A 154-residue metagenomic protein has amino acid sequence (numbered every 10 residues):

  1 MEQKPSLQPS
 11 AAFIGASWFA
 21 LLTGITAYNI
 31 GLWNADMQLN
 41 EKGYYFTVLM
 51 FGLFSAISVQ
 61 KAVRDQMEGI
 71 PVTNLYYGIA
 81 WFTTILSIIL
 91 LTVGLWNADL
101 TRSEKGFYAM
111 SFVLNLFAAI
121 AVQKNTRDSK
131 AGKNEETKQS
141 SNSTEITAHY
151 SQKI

Functional and structural regions predicted by a protein language model:
M1-P9: Short, Lys/Arg-rich, polar N-terminal cytosolic tail immediately upstream of the first transmembrane signal-anchor
S10-F13, W33-F54, T73-Y76, E104-F107: Transmembrane alpha-helix entry/boundary detector in multi-pass membrane proteins
F13-L21, Y76-I85: Select subsegments of transmembrane alpha-helices in polytopic membrane proteins, especially boundary-proximal
T23-A35, L90-V93: Membrane-embedded alpha-helical segments in integral membrane proteins
Q60-V72: Membrane-helix interface/capping segments
L91-G106: Membrane-helix boundary connector in multi-pass membrane proteins
N115-A131: Membrane-water interface at the C-terminal end of transmembrane alpha helices
A131-H149: Short, highly charged, low-complexity non-transmembrane loops/tails of multi-pass membrane proteins
